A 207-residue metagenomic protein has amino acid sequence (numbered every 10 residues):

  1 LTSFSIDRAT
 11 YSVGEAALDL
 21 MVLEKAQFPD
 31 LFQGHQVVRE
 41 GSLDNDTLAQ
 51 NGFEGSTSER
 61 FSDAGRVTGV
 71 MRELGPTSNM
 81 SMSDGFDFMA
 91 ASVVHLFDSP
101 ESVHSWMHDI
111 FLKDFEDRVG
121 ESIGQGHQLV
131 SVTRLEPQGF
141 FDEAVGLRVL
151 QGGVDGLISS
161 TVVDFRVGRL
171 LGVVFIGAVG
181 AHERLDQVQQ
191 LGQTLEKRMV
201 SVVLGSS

Functional and structural regions predicted by a protein language model:
L1-M82, V119-S122, G126, S206-S207: N-terminal "mature-domain start" segment
F32-Q36, G75-S78, E101, M107-V119 (+1 more regions): Sec/Tat-exported extracytoplasmic proteins
S42, I110-T161, V202-S207: Short Gly/Thr-rich strand-loop-strand
G69-D109: A short acidic-to-branched-hydrophobic micro-motif
P76-M82, S159-V167: Short, surface-exposed beta-strand/loop micro-motifs that present aromatic residues
A90-V93, R169-A178: Short, well-ordered beta-strand elements
F140-D142, F165-L171: Short, solvent-exposed coil/turn segments at beta-strand boundaries
F175-S207: Surface-exposed amphipathic alpha-helical segments
